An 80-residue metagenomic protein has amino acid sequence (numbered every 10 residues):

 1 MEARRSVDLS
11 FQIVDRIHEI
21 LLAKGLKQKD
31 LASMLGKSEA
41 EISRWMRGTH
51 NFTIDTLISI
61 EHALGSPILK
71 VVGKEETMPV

Functional and structural regions predicted by a protein language model:
M1-E19, K24: N-terminal flexible/basic segments that precede or flank functional cores
R16, K27, S38, T53-T56: Residues that mark the N-terminal boundary/hinge immediately upstream of a DNA-recognition element
L21, A32, E61: The alpha-helix within a helix-turn-helix
G25-S43: Short alpha-helical DNA-recognition segment
D55-K70: DNA major-groove recognition helix of helix-turn-helix/homeodomain DNA-binding modules
V72-V80: Short, charged recognition helix plus adjacent turn of helix-turn-helix-like nucleic-acid-binding domains
